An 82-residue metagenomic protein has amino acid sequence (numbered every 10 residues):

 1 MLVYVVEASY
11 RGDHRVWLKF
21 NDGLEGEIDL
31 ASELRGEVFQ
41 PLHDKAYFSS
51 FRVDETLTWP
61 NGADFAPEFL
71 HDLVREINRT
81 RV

Functional and structural regions predicted by a protein language model:
M1-V82: Motif-centric detector for short Cys/His coordination patterns
